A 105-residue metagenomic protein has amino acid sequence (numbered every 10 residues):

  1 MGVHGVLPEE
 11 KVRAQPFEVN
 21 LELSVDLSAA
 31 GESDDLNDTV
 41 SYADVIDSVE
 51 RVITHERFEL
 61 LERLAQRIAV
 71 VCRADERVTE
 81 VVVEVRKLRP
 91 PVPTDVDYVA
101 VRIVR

Functional and structural regions predicted by a protein language model:
M1-R105: N-terminal, polar/charged subdomain of small-to-medium soluble alpha/beta proteins
